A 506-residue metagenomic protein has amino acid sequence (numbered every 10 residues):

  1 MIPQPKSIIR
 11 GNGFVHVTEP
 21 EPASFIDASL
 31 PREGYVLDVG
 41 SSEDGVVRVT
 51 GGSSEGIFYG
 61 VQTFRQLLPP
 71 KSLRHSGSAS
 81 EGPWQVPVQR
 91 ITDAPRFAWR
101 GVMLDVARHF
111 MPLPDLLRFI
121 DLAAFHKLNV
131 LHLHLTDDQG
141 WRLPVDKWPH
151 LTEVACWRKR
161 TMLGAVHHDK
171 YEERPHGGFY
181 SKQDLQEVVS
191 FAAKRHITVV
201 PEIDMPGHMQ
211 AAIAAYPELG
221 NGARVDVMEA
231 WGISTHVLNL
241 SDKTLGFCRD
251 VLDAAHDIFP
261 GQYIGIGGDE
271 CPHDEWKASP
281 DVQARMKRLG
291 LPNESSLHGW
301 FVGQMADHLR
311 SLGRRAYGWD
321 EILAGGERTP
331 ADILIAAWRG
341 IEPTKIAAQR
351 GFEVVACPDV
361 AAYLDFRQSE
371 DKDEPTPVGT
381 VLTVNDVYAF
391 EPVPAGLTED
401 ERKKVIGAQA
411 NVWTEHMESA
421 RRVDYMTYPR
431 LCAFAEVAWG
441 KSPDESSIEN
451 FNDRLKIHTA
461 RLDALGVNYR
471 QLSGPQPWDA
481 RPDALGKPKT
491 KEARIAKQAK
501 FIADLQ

Functional and structural regions predicted by a protein language model:
M1-A98, A316-G325, T329, I457-A464 (+1 more regions): Acidic, contiguous N-terminal accessory segments
S7-G11, L30-Y263, Q304, H308 (+1 more regions): Feature activates predominantly on carbohydrate-active enzymes
F110-P112, D138-P144, P206-A212, G265 (+5 more regions): Flexible loop/turn segments at secondary-structure boundaries
P112, G177, S181, L240 (+7 more regions): Residue-level preference for long, well-ordered alpha-helices that form the structural scaffold of enzyme catalytic
A193-K194, D253-P260, D307, S311-R314 (+4 more regions): Generic secondary-structure signature for well-ordered alpha-helical cores
A212-E218, G222-I333, W338-G351: Active-site neighborhood of glycoside hydrolase catalytic domains
R315-L323, R328-I333, A337-Q506: Flexible, acidic glycine-rich loops studded with aromatic residues
